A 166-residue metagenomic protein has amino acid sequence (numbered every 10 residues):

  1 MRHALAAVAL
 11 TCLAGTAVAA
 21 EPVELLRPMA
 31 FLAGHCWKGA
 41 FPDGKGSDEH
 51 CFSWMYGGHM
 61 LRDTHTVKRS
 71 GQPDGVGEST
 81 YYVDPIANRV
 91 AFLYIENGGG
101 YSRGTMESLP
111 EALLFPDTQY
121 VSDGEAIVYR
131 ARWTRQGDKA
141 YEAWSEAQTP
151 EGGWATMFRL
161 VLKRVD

Functional and structural regions predicted by a protein language model:
A4-G15: Bacterial N-terminal signal peptides
A19-D166: Hydrophobic small-molecule pocket/channel-lining residues, especially in calycin-type beta-barrels
